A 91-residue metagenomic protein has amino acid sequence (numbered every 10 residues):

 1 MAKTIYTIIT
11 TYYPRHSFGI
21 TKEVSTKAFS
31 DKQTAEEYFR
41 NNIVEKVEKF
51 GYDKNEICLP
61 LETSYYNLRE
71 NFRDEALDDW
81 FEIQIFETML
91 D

Functional and structural regions predicted by a protein language model:
M1-S25: Short aromatic-glycine-(Arg/Gly/Cys) micro-motifs in beta-strand/loop hairpins
Y6, Y12-Y13, Y38, Y52 (+1 more regions): Sequence-level detector for tyrosine residue identity
I9, K27-A28, K32, Y66 (+1 more regions): Serine/proline-rich low-complexity intrinsically disordered segments, especially terminal tails, linkers
R15-S17, T34, L90: Generic "edge-of-domain/loop-turn" microfeature
S17-G19, N41, E48: Short, solvent-exposed secondary-structure capping/transition elements
I20-E37: A short, exposed loop/beta-hairpin motif centered on an aromatic-Gly-Thr core
I43-D91: Short, mixed-charge low-complexity intrinsically disordered segments
